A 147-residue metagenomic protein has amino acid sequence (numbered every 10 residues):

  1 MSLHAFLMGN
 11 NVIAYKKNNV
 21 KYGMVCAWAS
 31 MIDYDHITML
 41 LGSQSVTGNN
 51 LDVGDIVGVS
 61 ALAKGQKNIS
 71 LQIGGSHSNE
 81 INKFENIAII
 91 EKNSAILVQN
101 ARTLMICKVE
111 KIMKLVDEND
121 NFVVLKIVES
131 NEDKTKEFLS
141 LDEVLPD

Functional and structural regions predicted by a protein language model:
M1-D147: Basic, polyanion-binding surface patches
